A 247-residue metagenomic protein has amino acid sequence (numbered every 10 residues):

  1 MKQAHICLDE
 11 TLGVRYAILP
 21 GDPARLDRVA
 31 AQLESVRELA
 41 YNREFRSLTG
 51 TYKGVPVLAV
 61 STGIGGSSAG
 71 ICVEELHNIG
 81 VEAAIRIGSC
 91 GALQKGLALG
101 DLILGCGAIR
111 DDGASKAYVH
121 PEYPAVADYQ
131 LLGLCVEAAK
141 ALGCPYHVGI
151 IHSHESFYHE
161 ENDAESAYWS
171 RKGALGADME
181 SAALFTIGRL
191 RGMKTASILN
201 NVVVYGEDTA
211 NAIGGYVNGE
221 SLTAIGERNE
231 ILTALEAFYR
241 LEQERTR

Functional and structural regions predicted by a protein language model:
M1-G133: Metabolite-binding pocket within alpha/beta catalytic cores that recognizes anionic/polar moieties
S35-A40, G143-I150, L241-R247: Flexible, glycine/charged-enriched surface loops at secondary-structure junctions
N78, Y158, L190, I198 (+1 more regions): Expand to "…catalyze enediolate/carbanion chemistry for C-C bond making/breaking, isomerization, decarboxylation
L93-K95, D111-G113, S156-N162, T186-I187 (+1 more regions): Short acidic/glycine-rich loop or secondary-structure boundary segments that cap or lie
V126-K172: Active-site rim beta-loop-alpha module in soluble metabolic enzymes
L134-L142, I187, T233-L241: Generic non-transmembrane alpha-helical segments
D163-E165, W169-G206: A C-terminal functional module that forms or caps the active site or interfaces directly with catalytic machinery
D208-R247: His/Asp/Glu-rich mid-to-C-terminal helical/loop segments that flank catalytic regions of hydrolases
